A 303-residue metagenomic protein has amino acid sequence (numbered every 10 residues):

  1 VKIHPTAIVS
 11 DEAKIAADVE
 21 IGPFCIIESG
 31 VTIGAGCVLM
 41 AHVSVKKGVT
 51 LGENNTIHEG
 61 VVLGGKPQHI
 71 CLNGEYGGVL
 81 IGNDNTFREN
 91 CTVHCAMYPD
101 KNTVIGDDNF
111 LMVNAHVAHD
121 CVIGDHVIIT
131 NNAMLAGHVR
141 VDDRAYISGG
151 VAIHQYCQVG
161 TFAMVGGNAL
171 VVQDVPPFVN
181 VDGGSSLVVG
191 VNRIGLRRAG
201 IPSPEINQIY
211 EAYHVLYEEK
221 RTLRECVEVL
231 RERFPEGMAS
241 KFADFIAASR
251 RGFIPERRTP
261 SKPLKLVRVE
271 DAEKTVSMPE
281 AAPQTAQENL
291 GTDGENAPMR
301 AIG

Functional and structural regions predicted by a protein language model:
V1-T6, D11-E12, A17-D18, N54 (+5 more regions): Terminal amphipathic alpha-helical/low-complexity segments used for targeting or macromolecular assembly
K2-L187: Structural signal for interior beta-strand "rungs" in well-ordered beta-sheet cores of soluble enzyme domains
